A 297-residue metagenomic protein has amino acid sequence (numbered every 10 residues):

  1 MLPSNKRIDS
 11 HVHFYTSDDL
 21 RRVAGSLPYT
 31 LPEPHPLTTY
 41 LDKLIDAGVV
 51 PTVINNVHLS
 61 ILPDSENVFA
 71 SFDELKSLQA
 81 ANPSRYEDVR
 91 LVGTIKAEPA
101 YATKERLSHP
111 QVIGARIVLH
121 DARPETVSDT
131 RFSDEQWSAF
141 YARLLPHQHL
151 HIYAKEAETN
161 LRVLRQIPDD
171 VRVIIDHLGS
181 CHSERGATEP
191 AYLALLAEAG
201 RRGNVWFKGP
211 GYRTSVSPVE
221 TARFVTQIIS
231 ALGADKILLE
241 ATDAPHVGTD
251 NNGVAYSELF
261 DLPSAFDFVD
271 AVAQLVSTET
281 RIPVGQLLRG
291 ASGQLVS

Functional and structural regions predicted by a protein language model:
M1-D73: An N-terminally biased module of ancient metal coordination in phosphate/nucleic-acid-related enzymes
I8-V12, N55-L59, V89-G93, I113-I117 (+4 more regions): Hydrophobic faces of well-ordered beta-strands that scaffold small-molecule active sites in alpha/beta enzyme cores
S17-A24, S128, G186-A187, T249-G253: Short aromatic-enriched loop/helix-cap "lid" or pocket-rim segments at secondary-structure transitions that line
H35-L44, E98-S108, A191-Y192: Short, acidic/polar
S65-E158, R162-R165, R201, W206 (+1 more regions): Active-site gating/metal-coordination segments in enzymes
S65-V89, D170-H177, F224-L232, E258-V269: Short, electropositive alpha-helical surface patch
V118-R123, H177-S183: Short, acidic/turn-prone active-site loops that include or flank metal/cofactor- and phosphate-binding residues
H182, E189-S297: H/E-rich (His + Asp/Glu) clusters that bind or coordinate divalent metals
